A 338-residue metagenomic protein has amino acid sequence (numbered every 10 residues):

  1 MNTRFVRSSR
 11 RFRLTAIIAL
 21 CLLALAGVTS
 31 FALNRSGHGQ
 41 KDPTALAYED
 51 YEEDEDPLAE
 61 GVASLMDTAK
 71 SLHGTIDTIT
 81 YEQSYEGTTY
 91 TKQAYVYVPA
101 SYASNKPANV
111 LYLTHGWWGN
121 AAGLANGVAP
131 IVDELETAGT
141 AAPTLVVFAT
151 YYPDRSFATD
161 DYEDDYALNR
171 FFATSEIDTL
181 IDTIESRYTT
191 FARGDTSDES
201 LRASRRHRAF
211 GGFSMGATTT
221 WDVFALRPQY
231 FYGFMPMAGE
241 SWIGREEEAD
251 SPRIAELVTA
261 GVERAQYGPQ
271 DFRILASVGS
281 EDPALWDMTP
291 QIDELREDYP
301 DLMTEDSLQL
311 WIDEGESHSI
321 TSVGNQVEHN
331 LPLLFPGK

Functional and structural regions predicted by a protein language model:
R4-L20: N-terminal Sec-pathway targeting helices
R13-A16, A26-K338: Non-catalytic cap/lid and distal C-terminal segments of serine-dependent acyl enzymes
